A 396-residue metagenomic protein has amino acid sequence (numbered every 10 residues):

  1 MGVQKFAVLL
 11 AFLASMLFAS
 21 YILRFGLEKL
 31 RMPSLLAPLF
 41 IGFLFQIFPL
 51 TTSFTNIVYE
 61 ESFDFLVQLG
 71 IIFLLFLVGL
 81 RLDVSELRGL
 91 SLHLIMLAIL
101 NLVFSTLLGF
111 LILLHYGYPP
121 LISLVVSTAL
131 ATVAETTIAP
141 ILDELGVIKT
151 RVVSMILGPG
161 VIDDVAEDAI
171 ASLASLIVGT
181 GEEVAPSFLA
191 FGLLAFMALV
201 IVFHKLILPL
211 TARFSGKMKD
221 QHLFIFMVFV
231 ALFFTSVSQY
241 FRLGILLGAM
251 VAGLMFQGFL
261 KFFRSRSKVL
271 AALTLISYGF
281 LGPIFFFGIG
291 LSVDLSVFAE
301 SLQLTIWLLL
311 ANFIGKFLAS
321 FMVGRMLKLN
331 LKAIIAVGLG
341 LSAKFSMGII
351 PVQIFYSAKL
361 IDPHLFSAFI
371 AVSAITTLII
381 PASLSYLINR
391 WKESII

Functional and structural regions predicted by a protein language model:
M1-V8, L30, F54-V67, P119-S127 (+6 more regions): Interfacial loop-to-helix junctions that mark the boundaries of transmembrane helices in multi-pass membrane
K5-R24, E61, D83-H115, G181-V200 (+3 more regions): Entry/N-cap segments of selected transmembrane alpha helices and their immediately preceding amphipathic helices
L10-E28, V165-D168, S172-R264, A272-F280: Core mid-bundle transmembrane helix pairs that form the ion/substrate translocation pathway in diverse multi-pass
L17-L30, L75-G89, T136-K149, V202-S215 (+3 more regions): C-terminal ends of transmembrane helices
L27-K29, F45-H93, F214-M218, V230-W307 (+1 more regions): Membrane-interface junctions of multi-pass transporters
L36, I57-S62, G89-I99, Y118-L130 (+6 more regions): The feature identifies polytopic integral membrane transport proteins across all domains of life
L50-T51, L107-L111, E167-A174, A231-G244 (+2 more regions): Hydrophobic alpha-helical transmembrane segments in multi-pass integral membrane proteins
L74, V78-R81, F104-G109, L130-A171 (+3 more regions): Short helical (or helix-break) motifs at transmembrane helix termini and adjacent helical loops in multi-pass membrane
